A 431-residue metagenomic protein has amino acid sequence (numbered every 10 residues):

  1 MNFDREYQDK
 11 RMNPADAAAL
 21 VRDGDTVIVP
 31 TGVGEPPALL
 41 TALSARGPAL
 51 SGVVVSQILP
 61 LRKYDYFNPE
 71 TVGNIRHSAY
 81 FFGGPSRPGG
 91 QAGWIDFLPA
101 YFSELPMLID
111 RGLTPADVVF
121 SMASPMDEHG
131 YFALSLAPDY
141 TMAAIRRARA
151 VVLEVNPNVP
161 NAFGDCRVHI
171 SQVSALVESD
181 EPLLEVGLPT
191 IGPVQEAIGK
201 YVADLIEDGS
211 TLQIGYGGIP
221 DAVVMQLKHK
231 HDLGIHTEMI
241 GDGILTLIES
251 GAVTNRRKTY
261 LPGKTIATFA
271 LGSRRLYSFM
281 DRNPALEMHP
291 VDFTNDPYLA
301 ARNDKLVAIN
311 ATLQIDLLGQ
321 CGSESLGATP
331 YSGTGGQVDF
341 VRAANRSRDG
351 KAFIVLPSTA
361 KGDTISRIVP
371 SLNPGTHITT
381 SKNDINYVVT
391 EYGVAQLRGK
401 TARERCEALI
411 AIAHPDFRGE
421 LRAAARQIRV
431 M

Functional and structural regions predicted by a protein language model:
M1-M431: Conserved alpha/beta enzyme-core scaffold
